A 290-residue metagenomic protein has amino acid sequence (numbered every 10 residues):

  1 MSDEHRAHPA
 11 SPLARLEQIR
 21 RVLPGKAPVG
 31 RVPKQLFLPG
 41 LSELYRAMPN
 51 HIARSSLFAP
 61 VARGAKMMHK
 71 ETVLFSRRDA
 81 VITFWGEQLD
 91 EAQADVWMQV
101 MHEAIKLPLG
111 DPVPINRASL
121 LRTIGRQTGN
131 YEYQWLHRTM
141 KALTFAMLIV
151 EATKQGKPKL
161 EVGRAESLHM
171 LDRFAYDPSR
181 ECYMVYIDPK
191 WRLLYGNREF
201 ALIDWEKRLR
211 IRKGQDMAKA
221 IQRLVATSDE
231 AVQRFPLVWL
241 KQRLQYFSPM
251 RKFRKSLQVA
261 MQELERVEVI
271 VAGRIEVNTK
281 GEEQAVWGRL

Functional and structural regions predicted by a protein language model:
M1-L290: Charged, alpha-helix-forming regions
